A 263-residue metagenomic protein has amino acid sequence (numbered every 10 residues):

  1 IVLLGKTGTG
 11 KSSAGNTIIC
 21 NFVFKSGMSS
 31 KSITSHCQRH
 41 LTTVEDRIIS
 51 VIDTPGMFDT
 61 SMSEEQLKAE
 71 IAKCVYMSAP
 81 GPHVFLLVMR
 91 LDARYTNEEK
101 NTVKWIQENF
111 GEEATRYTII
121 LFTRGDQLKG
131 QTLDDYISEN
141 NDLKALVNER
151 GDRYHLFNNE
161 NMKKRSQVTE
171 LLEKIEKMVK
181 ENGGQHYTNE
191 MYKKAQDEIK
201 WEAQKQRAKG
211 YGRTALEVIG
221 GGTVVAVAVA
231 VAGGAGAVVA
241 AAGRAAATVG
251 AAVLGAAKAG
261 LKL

Functional and structural regions predicted by a protein language model:
I1-V51, F58-Q66, M77, R94-I119 (+1 more regions): C-terminal non-catalytic interaction/localization modules
M89-R90: Glycine-rich, N-terminal phosphate-binding loop of Rossmann-like dinucleotide-binding domains
